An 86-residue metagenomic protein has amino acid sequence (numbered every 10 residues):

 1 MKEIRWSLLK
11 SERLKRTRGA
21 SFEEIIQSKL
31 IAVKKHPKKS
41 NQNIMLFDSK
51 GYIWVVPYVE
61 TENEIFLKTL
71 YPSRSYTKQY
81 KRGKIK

Functional and structural regions predicted by a protein language model:
M1-K86: Ribonuclease/tRNase effector modules and their secretory precursors
